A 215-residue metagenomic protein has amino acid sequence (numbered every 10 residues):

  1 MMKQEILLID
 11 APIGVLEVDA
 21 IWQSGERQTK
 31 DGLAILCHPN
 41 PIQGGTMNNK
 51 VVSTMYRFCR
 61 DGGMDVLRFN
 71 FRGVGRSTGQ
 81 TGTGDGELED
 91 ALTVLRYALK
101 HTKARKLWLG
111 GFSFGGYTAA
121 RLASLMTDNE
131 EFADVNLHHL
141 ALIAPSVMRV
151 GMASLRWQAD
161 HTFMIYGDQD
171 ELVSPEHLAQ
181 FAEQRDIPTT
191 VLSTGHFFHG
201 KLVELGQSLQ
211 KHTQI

Functional and structural regions predicted by a protein language model:
I9-H101: Serine-hydrolase catalytic machinery in alpha/beta-hydrolase-like enzymes
G79, T194-G206: Catalytic histidine-centered segment of alpha/beta-hydrolase-like enzymes
K106-G111, I143: Short beta-strand immediately N-terminal to the catalytic nucleophile in serine-hydrolase-like folds
G111-A119: Gly/Ala-rich beta-loop-alpha elbow adjacent to hydrolase catalytic centers
E130-V147: A conserved short beta-strand
R149, D168-V173, H196-F197: Acidic catalytic loop of the alpha/beta-hydrolase fold
Q158-Y166, D170: Short beta-strand/loop motif that positions the catalytic acidic residue of the alpha/beta-hydrolase fold
D160, V173-A182: Short alpha-helix in the alpha/beta-hydrolase fold that links the catalytic acid
